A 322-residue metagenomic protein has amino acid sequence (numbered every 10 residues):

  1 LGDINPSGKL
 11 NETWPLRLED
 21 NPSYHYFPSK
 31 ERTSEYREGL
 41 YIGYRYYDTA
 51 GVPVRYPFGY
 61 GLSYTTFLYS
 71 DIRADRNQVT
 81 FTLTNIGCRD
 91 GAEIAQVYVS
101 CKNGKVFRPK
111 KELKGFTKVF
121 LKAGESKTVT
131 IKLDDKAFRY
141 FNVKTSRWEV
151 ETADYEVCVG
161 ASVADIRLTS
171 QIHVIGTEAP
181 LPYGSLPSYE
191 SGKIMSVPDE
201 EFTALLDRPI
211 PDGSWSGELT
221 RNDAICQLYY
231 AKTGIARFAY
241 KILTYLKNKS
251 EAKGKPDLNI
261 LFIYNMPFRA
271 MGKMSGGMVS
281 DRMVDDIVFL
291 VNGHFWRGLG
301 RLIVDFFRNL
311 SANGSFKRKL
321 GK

Functional and structural regions predicted by a protein language model:
L1-A92, T152, E156-V159: Secreted, periplasmic, or luminal enzymes acting at the cell surface/secretory milieu
R76-T80, S126-T130, R167: Intrinsic-disorder/low-complexity, polar/charged segments enriched in Ser/Thr/Lys/Arg/Asp/Glu/Gln
C88-K105, K111-L113: Short acidic, flexible loop segments centered on an aromatic residue
K105-V143: Intrinsically disordered, low-complexity Pro/Gly/Ser/Thr-rich segments with frequent PxxP/GP/PP motifs and embedded
D134-P182: Terminal connector regions
S170-I242: Charged, amphipathic alpha-helical linkers/stalks
L228-Y264, G276: Amphipathic alpha-helical coiled-coil/helical-bundle segments that mediate oligomerization/assembly and other
G254-K322: C-terminal non-catalytic accessory extensions
